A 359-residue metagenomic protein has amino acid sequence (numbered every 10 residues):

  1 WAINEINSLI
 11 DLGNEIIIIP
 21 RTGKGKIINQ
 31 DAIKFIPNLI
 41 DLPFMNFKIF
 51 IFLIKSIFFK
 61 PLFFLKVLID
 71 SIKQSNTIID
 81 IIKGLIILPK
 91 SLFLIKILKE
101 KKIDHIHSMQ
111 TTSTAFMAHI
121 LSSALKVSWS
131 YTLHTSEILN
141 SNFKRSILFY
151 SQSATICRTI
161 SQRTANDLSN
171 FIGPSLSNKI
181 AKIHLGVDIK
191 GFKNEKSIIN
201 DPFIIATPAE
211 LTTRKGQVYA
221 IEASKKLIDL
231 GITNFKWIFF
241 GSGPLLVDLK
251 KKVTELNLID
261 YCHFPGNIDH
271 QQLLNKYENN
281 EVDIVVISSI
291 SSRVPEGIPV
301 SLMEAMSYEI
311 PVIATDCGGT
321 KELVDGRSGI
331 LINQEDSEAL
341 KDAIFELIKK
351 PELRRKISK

Functional and structural regions predicted by a protein language model:
W1-F47, K99, V127, L185: N-terminal subdomain of nucleotide-sugar transferases
A2-E5, L9, I205, A220-A223 (+2 more regions): A structural motif in glycosyltransferase catalytic domains
P20, I138, K144-F192, T207 (+1 more regions): Donor nucleotide-sugar binding/catalytic pocket of nucleotide-sugar-dependent glycosyltransferases
V187, I198-K225, I238, V285: Conserved donor-binding/catalytic core segment of Leloir-type glycosyltransferases
V247-Q272, N279, D283: Nucleotide-activated donor-binding/catalytic signature segment of Leloir-type glycosyltransferases, i.e., the conserved
E278-V294, I310: Acidic donor-binding loop of glycosyltransferase active sites
S307, P311-A314: Short hydrophobic beta-strand element within catalytic cores of glycosyltransferases and related nucleotide-activated
L323-S337, E346-E352: Conserved acidic donor-binding segment of nucleotide-sugar-dependent glycosyltransferases
